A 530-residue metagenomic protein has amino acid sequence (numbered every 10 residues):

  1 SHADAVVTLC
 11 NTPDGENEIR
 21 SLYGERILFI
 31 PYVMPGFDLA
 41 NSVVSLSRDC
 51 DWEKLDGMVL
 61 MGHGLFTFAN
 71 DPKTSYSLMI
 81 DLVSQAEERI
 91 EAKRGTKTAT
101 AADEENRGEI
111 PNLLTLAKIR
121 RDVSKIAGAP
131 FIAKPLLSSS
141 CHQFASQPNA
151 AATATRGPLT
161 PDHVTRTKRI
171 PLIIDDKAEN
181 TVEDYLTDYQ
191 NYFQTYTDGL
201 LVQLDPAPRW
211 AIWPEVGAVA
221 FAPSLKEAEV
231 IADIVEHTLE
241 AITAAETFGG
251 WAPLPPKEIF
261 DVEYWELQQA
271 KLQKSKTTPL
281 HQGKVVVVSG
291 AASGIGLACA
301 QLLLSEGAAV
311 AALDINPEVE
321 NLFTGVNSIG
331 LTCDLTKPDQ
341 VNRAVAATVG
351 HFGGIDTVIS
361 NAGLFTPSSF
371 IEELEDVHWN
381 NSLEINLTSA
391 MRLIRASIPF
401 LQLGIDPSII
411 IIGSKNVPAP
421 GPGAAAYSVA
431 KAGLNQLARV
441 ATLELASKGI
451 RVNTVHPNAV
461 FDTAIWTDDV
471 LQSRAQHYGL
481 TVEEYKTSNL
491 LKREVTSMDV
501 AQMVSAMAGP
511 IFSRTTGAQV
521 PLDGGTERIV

Functional and structural regions predicted by a protein language model:
S1-V286, A298: Glycine-rich flexible loops
F365-S368, F512, T516-V530: Short C-terminal tail/terminal secondary-structure segment of NAD(P)H-dependent dehydrogenase/reductase domains
S369-I371, E375-N380: Substrate-binding pocket helix/loop in short-chain dehydrogenase/reductase
I394-R395, R439: A short, exposed helix-loop element centered on a Lys and neighboring polar residues
P399, L443-E444, S513: Alpha-helical segment proximal to the catalytic Tyr-Lys
S408-G433, A438-S447, N458-F461: Catalytic loop of short-chain dehydrogenase/reductase
A446, R451, T515-G517: Short, small/polar-rich loop/turn modules that mediate ligand/substrate recognition or access, typified
